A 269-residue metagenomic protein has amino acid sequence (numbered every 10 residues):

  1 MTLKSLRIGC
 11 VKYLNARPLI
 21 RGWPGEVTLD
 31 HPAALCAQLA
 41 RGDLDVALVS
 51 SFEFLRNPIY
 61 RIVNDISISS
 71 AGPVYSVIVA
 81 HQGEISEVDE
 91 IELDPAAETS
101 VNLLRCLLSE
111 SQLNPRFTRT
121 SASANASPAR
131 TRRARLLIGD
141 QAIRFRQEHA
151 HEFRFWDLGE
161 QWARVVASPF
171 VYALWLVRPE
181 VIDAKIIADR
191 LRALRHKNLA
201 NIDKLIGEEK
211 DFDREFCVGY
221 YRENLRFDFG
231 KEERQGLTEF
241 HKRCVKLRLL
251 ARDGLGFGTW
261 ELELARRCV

Functional and structural regions predicted by a protein language model:
M1-V269: Domain-level signature for soluble enzymes in the chorismate/prephenate branch of the shikimate pathway
